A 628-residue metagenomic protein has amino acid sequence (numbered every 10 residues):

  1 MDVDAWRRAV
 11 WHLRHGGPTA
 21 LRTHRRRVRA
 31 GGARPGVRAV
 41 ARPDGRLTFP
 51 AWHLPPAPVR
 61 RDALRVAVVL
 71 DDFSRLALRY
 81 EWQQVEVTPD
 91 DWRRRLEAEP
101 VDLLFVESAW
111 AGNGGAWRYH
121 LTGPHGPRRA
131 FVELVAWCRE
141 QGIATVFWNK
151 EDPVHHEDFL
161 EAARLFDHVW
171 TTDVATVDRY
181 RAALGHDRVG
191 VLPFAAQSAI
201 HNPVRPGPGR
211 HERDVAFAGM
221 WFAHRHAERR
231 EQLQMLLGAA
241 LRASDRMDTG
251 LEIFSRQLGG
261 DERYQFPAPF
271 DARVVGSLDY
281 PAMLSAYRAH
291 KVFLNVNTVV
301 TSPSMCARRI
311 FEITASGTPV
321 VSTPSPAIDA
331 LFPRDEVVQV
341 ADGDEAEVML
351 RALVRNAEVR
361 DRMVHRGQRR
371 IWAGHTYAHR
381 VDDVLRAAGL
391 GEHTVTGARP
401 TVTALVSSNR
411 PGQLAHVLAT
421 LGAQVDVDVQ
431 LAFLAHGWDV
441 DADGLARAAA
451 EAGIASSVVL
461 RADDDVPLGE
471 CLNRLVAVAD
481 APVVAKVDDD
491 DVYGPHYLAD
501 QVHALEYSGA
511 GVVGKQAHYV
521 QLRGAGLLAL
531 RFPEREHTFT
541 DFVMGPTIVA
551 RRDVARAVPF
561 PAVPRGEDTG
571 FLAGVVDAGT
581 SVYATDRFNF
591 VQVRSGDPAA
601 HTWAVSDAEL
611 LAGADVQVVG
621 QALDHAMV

Functional and structural regions predicted by a protein language model:
R27-E99, S108-A111, G115-W117, G123-A130 (+3 more regions): Nucleotide-sugar donor-binding catalytic core of glycosyltransferases
L284, H365-R366, A557-V628: C-terminal catalytic/acceptor-binding lobe
R288-K291, D480-P482, F542-P559: Conserved nucleotide-sugar donor-binding and metal-coordinating catalytic region shared by glycosyltransferases
E358-R386: A charged, aromatic-enriched C-terminal amphipathic alpha-helix characteristic of glycosyltransferases across folds
A419-D428: Short, acidic, metal-binding catalytic loop of nucleotide-sugar glycosyltransferases
A481-V492: Short beta-strand-to-loop acidic/aromatic patch adjacent to the donor-nucleotide binding site
H496-L527: Conserved donor NDP-sugar-binding/catalytic core segment of glycosyltransferases
V520, R531-A550: A recurrent flexible, glycine/aromatic-enriched loop bordering the glycosyltransferase active site that acts as
